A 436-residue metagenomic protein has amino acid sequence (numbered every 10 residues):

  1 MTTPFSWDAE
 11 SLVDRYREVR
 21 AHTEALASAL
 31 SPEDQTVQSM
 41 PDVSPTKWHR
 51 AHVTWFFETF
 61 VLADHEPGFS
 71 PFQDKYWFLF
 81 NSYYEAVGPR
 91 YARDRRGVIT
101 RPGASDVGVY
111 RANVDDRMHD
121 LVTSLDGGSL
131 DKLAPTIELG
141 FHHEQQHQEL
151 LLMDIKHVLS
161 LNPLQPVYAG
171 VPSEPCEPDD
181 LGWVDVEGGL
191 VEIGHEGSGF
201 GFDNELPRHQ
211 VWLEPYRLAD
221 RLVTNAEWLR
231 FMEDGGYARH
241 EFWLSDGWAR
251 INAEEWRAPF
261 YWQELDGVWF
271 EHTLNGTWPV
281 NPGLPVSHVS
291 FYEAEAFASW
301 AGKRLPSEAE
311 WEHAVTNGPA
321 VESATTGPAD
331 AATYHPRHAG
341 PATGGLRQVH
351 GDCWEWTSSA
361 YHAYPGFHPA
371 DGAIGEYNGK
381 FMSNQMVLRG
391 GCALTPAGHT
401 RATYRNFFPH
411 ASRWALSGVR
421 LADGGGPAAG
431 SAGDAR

Functional and structural regions predicted by a protein language model:
M1-R117, L121, L130, A134-L159 (+7 more regions): Disulfide-stabilized, aromatic/cysteine-rich ligand-recognition loop
P67-S70, S124-K132, P172-P178, V321-E322: Short, glycine- and charge-enriched coil/turn segments that flank and shape catalytic ligand pockets
T123-L125, H195-E196: Short regulatory "switch" loops immediately downstream of catalytic or recognition motifs within protein catalytic
G140, E144-Q146, L150, D154 (+4 more regions): Functional-site microenvironments in short loops/helix caps that host divalent-cation chemistry
